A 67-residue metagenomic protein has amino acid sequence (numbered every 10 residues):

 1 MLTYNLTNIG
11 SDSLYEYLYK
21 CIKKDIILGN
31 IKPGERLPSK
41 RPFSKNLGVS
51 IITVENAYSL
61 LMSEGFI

Functional and structural regions predicted by a protein language model:
M1-I67: N-terminal basic, amphipathic alpha-helical segments
